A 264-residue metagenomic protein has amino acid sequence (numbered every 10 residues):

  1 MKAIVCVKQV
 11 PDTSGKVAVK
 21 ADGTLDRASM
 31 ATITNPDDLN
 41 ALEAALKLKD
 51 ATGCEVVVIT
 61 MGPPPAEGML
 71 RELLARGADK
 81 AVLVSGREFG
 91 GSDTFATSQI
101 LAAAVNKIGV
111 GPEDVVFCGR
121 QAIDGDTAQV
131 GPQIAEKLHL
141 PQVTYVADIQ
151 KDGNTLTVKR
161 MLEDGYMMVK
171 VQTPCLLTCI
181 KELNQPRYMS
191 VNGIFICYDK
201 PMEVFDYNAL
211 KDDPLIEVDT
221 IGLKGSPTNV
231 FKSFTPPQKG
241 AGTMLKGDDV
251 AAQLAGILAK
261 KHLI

Functional and structural regions predicted by a protein language model:
M1-I264: N-terminal glycine-rich FAD/FM-binding segment characteristic of electron-transfer flavoproteins
